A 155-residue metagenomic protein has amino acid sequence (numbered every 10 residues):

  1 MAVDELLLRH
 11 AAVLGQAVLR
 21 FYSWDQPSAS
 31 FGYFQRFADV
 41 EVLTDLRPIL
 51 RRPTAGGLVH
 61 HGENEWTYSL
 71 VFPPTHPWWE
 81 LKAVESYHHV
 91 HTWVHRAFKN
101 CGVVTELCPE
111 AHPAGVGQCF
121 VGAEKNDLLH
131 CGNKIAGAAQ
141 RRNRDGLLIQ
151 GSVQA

Functional and structural regions predicted by a protein language model:
M1-T44, R51-R52: Active-site loop/lid in soluble adenylation, ligation, and acyl-transfer enzymes
G15, S23-D25, G62-N64, G122 (+1 more regions): A short, structural micro-pattern
A17, P27-A29, W66, E124-N126 (+1 more regions): Structural beta-strand/beta-sheet cores of well-ordered domains, especially the beta-sheet scaffolds that support
V18, T54-L58, G115-V116, Q140: Catalytic micro-motifs at enzyme active sites that drive phosphoryl/nucleotidyl and oxygen chemistry
R20-Y22, S30-G32, L50, S69-V71 (+3 more regions): Residues in well-ordered beta-strands of folded domains
Y22, R36-W79: A glycine-rich, hydrophobic loop/mini-helix early in the fold
S28-A29, A38-D39, T75, N143-R144 (+1 more regions): Short, acidic Gly/Pro/Ser/Thr-rich loop/turn segments
W78-A155: Catalytic beta-strand/loop module used to bind and position nucleotide/cofactor moieties in cofactor-attachment
